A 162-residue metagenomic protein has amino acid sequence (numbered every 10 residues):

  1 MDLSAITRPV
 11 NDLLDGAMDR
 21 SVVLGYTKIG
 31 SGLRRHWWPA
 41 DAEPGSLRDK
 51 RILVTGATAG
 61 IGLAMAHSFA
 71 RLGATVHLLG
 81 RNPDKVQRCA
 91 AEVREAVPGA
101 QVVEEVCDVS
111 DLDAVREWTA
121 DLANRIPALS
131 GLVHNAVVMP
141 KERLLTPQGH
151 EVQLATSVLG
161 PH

Functional and structural regions predicted by a protein language model:
M1-L53: Non-catalytic terminal and boundary segments that flank Rossmann-like NAD(P)-dependent oxidoreductase
R51, T58-G60: Conserved glycine-rich cofactor-binding loop
T55, P127-V137: Rossmann-fold scaffold of SDR-type NAD(P)-dependent oxidoreductases
F69: Aromatic pocket-lining residues of Rossmann-like dinucleotide-binding sites
L72-R88: Conserved glycine-rich Rossmann-like NAD(P)H-binding loop of the short-chain dehydrogenase/reductase
R81, S110, V152-G160: Glycine-rich NAD(P)-binding loop of the Rossmann-fold in SDR/ketoreductase-type enzymes
P83, E105-A120: The beta1-alpha1 cofactor-binding region of Rossmann-like NAD(H)/NADP(H)-dependent oxidoreductases
P140-S157: Short alpha-helical oligomerization interface
